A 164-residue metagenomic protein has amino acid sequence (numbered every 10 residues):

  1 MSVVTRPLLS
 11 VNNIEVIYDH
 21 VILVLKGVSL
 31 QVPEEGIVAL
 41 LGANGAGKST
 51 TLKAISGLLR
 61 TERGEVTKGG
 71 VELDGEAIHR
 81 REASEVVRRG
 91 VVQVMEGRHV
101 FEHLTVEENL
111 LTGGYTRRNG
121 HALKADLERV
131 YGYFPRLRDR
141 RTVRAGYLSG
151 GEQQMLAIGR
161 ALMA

Functional and structural regions predicted by a protein language model:
V3-V11, E15-G27, E34, L59-E65 (+1 more regions): A short, flexible loop at the N-terminus of ABC-type nucleotide-binding domains that lies
D19-H20, V38, L59-E62, R81 (+2 more regions): ABC-type ATPase nucleotide-binding domains, specifically the catalytic core motifs of the NBD
L41-A43: The feature captures the beta-strand-to-loop junction immediately N-terminal to the Walker
L52, H103-L111, R141: Short coil-to-helix segment of the ABC ATPase nucleotide-binding domain corresponding to the Q-loop/switch region
S56: Helix-to-loop junction immediately C-terminal to a conserved catalytic motif
L59, G70-R88: ABC ATPase NBD Q-loop/coupling interface
R144-L148, E152: Conserved ABC ATPase signature
A161-L162: ABC ATPase C-loop
